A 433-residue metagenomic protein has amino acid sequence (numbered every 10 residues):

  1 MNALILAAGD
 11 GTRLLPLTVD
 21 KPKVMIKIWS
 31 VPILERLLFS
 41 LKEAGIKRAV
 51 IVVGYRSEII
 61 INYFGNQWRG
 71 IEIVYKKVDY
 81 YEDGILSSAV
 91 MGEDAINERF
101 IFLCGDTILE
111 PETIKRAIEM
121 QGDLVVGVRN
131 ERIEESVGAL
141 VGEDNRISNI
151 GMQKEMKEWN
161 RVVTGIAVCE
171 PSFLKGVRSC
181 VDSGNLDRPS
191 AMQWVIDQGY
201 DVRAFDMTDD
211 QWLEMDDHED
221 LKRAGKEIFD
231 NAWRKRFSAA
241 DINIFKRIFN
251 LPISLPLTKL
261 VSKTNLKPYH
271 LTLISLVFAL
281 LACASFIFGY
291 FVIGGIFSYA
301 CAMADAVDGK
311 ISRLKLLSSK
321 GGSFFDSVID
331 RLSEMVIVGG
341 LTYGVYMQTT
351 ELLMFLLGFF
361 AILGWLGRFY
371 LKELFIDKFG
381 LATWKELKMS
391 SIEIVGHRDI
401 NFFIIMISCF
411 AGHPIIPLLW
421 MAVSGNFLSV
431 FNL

Functional and structural regions predicted by a protein language model:
M1-T18: N-terminal nucleotide-binding beta1-loop-alpha1 segment
N2-I5, K27, V31-F100: Conserved N-terminal catalytic core of the sugar/cofactor nucleotidyltransferase
W68-E143: Conserved beta-loop-beta/alpha segment of the NTase-like Rossmann-fold superfamily that binds/positions NTPs
N97, L314-G321, G380-W384: Juxtamembrane helix-boundary/capping and inter-helix hinge elements in multi-pass membrane proteins
I118, R146-L213, H218-R234: Catalytic-core segments of class I nucleotidyltransferases/pyrophosphorylases that form NMP-activated intermediates
V141-D144, N149, H218, R234-T258 (+1 more regions): A feature for the membrane-embedded catalytic helix bundles of lipid/isoprenoid biosynthetic enzymes
E219-I293, I394, N432-L433: Topogenic membrane-insertion module of multi-pass membrane proteins
G294-T342: Acidic (Asp/Glu-rich) catalytic motifs at the cytosolic membrane interface
